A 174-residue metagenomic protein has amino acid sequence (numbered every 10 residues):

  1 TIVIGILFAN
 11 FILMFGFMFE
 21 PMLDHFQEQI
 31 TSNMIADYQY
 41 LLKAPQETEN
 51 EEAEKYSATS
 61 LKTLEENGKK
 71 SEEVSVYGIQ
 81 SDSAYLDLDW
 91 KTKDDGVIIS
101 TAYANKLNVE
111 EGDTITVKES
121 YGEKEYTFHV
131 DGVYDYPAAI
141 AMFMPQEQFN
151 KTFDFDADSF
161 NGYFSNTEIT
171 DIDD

Functional and structural regions predicted by a protein language model:
T1-K106, E111-D113, K118: Juxtamembrane segments of multi-pass membrane proteins
M22-F26, H129, E168-D174: Peri-transmembrane interface segments
M34, Q80-S83, V133-E168: Small-residue transmembrane helix packing/gating motifs
L41-P45, F164-T170: Short beta-strand-to-loop capping motifs
E73, T127, A141-F143: Well-ordered beta-strand positions in beta-sheet-rich domains
E119-E125: Short, charged beta-turn/beta-strand-edge "cap" motif at the junction between a beta-strand and an adjacent loop
Y126-V133: Short beta-strand-centered aromatic/proline hotspots
